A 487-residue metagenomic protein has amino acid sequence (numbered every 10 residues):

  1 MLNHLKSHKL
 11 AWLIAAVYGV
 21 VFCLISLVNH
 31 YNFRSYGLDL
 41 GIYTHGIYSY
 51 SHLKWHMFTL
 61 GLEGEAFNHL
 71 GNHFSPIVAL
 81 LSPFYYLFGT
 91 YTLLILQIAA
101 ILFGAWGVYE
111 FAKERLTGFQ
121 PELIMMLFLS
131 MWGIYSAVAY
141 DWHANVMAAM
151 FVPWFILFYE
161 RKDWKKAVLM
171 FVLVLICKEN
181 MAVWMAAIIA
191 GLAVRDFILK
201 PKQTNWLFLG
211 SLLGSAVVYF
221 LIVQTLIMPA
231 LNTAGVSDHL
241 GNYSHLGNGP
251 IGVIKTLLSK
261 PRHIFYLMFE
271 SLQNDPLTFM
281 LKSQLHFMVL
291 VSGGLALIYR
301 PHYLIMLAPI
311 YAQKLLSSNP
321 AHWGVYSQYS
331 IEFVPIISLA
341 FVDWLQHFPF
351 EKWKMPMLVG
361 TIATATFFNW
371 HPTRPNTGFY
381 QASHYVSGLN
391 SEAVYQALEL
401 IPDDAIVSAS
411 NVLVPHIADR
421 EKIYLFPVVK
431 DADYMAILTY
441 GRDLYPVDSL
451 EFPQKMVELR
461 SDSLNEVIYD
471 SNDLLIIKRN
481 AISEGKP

Functional and structural regions predicted by a protein language model:
M1-L24, K113, T204-L212: Start-transfer (signal-anchor) and selected internal transmembrane alpha helices of multi-pass inner/ER membrane
W12, T92, A99-S130, A149-M150 (+2 more regions): Transmembrane-helix signature of polytopic, membrane-embedded enzymes that assemble or transfer cell-envelope glycans
W12-G19, G210-V217, H347-T373: Signature aromatic-anchored transmembrane alpha helix within multi-pass, membrane-resident enzymes that catalyze glycan
L24-L27, Y43-F67, P76: Extracytosolic helix-loop segments that constitute the early lumenal/periplasmic catalytic or substrate-binding loops
L96-A99, M126-Y159, L173-M185, S330-F333: Multi-pass, polyprenyl lipid-linked donor-dependent membrane glycosyltransferases
L116, M147, V152-K166, A193-K200: Membrane-interface transmembrane helices that cradle and orient dolichyl/undecaprenyl
V183, L304-P349: Hydrophobic/aromatic-rich transmembrane helices and adjacent perimembrane loops
S271-I305, Y311: Hydrophobic, aromatic-rich transmembrane alpha-helices and their immediate juxtamembrane boundary segments
